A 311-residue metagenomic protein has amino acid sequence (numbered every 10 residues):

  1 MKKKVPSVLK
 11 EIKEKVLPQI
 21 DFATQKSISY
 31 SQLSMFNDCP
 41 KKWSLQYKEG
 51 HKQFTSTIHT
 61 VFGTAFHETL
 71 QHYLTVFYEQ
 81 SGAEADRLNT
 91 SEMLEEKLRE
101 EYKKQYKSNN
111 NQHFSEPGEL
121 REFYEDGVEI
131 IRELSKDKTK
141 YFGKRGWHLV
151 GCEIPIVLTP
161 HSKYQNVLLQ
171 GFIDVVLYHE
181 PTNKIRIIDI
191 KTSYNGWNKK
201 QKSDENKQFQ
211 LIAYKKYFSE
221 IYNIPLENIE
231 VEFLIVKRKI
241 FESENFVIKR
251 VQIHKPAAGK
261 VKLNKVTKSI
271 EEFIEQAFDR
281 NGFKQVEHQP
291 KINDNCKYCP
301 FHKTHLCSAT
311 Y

Functional and structural regions predicted by a protein language model:
M1-Y311: RecB-family 4Fe-4S metal-dependent nuclease core
